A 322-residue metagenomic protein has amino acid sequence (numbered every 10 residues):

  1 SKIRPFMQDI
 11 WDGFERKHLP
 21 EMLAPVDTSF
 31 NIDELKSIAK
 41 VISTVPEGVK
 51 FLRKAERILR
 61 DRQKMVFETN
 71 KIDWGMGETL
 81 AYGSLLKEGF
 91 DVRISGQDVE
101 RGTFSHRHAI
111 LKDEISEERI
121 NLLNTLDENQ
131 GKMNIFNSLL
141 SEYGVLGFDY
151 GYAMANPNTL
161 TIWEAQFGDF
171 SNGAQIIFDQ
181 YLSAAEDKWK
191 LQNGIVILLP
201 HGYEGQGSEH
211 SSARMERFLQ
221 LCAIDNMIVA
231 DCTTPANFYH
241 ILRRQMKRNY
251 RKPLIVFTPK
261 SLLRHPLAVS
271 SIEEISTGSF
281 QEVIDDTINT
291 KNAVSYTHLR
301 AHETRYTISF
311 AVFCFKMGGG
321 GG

Functional and structural regions predicted by a protein language model:
S1-D231, P235-L299: Flexible, glycine-rich loop/tail regions that form catalytic "lids" or insertion modules at the edges of active sites
L242, R305-T307: Short alpha-helical interface patches
T297-T304, G321-G322: Conserved small/polar residues in nucleotide/adenosyl-binding loops
I308-G322: Hydrophobic alpha-helical segments, chiefly the membrane-spanning helices and signal/signal-anchor peptides
